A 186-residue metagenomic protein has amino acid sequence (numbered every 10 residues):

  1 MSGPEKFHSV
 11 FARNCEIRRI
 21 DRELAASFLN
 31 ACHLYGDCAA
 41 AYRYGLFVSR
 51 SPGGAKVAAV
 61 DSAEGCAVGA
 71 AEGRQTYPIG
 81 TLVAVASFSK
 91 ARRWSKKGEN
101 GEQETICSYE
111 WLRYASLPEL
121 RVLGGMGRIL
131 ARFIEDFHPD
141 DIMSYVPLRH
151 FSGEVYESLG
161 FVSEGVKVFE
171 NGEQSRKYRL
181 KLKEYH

Functional and structural regions predicted by a protein language model:
M1-S2: Long amphipathic alpha-helical scaffold segments
K6-H138, V146-E154, S158, V168-F169 (+1 more regions): A conserved beta-strand-loop-helix scaffold within acyl/acetyltransferase catalytic domains
I142: Flexible loop/N-cap segments at domain edges
V162: Residue-level detector of anion-binding/catalytic polar loops
G165: Acidic, His- and aromatic-enriched active-site or binding-groove loops in soluble protein domains that engage sugars
